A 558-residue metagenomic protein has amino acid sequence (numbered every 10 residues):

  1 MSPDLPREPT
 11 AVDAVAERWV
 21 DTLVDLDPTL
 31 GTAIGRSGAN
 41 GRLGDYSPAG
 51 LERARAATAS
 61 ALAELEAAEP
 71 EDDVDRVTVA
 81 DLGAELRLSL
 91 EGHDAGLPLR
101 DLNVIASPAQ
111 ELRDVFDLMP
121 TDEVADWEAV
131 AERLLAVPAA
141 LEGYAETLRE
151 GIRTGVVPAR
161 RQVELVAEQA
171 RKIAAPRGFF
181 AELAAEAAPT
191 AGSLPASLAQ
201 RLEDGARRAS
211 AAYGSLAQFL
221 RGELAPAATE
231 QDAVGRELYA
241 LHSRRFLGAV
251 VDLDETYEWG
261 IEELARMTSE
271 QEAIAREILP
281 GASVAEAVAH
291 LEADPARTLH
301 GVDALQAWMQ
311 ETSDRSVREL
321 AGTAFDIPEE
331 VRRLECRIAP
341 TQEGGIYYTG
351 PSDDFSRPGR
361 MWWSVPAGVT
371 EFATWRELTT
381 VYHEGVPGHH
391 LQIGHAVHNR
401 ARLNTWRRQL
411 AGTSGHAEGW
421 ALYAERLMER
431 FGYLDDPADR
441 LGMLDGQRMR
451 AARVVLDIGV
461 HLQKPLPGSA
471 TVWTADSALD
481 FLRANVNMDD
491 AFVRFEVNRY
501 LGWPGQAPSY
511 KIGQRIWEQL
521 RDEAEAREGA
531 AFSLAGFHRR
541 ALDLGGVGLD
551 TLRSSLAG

Functional and structural regions predicted by a protein language model:
M1-G558: N-terminal maturation segment of proteins
